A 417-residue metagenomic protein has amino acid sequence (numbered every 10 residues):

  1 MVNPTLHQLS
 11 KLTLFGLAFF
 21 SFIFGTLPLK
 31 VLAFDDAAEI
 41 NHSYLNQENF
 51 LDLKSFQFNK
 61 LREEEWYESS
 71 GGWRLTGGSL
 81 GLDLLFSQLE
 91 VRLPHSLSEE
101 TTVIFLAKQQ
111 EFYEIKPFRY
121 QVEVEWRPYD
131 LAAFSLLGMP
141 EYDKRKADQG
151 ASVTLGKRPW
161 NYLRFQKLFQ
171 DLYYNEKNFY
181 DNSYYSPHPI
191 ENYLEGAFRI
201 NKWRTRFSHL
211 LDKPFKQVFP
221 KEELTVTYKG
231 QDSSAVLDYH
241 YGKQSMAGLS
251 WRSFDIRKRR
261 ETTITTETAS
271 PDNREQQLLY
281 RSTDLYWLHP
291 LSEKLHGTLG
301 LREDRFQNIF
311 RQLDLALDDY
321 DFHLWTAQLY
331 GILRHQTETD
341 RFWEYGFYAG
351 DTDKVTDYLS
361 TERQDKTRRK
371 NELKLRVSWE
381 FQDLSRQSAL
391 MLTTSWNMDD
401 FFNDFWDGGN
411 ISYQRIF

Functional and structural regions predicted by a protein language model:
M1-L45, F50, S98: Cleavable N-terminal export/targeting peptides
L32-F417: Gram-negative and organellar
